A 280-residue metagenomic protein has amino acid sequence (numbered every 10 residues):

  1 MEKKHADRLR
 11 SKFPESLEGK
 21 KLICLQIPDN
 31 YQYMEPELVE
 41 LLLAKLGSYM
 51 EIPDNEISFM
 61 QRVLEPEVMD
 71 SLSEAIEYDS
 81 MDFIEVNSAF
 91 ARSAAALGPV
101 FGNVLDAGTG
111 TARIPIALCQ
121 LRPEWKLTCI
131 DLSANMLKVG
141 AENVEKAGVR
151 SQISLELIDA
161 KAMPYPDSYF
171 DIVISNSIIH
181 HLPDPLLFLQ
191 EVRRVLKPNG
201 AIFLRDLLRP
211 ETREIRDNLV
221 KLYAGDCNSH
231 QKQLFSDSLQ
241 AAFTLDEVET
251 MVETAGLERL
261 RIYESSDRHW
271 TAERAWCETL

Functional and structural regions predicted by a protein language model:
M1-I57: Short polar/charged helix/loop
E56-E77, M81: N-terminal, positively charged/glycine-rich alpha-helical extensions of SAM-dependent methyltransferases
I84-G102: Conserved alpha-helix/loop element of class I SAM-dependent methyltransferases that forms part of the SAM/SAH-binding
L105, R113-A162: Class I SAM-dependent methyltransferase SAM/SAH-binding core
M163-I172: A short acidic, Gly/Pro-enriched loop at the edge of an enzyme's catalytic core that lines a small-molecule cofactor
L187-P198: A short glycine-rich, Lys/Arg-flanked "PGG" loop and its adjoining helix->strand segment in the class I
G200-D206: Conserved beta-strand signature within the Rossmann-like core of class I S-adenosyl-L-methionine
L207-A255, R261-E264, H269-T271: C-terminal alpha-helical "lid/dimerization" subdomain adjacent to the S-adenosyl-L-methionine
